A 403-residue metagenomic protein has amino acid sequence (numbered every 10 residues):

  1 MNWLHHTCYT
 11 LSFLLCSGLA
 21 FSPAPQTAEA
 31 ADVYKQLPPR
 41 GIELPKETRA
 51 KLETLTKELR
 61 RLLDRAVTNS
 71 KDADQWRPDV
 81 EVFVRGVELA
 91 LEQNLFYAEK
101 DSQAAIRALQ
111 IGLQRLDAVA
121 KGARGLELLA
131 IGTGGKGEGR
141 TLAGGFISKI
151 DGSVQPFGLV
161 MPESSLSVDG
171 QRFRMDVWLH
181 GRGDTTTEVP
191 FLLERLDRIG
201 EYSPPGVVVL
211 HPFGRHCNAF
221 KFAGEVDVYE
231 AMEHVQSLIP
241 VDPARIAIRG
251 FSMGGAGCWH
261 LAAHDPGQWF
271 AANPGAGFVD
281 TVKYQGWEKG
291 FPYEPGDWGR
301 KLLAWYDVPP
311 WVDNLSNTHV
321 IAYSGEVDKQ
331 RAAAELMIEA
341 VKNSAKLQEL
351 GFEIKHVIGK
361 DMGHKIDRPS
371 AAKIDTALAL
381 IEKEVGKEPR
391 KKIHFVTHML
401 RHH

Functional and structural regions predicted by a protein language model:
C8-A20: Bacterial N-terminal signal peptides
T27-P156, V160-P162, L336-H403: Alpha/beta-hydrolase-fold serine-hydrolase catalytic core, especially in secreted/extracellular enzymes
S164-Q171, K221-M253, A263-W269, N314: Gly/Ser-rich "nucleophile elbow"/oxyanion-hole loop immediately N-terminal to the catalytic nucleophile in hydrolases
R172-L238: Active-site machinery of serine-nucleophile hydrolases
R182, R215, E326-K329, D361-M362: Acidic beta-to-alpha connecting loop that harbors the catalytic carboxylate
G183-E194, G267-D313, N317-T318, A332: Mobile cap/lid helix-loop segments that gate and shape the active-site cleft of serine hydrolases
G257-L261: Hydrolases whose catalytic domains are alpha/beta-hydrolase-1, hotdog thioesterase, or metallo-beta-lactamase-like
I321-S324: Short beta-strand/loop motif that positions the catalytic acidic residue of the alpha/beta-hydrolase fold
